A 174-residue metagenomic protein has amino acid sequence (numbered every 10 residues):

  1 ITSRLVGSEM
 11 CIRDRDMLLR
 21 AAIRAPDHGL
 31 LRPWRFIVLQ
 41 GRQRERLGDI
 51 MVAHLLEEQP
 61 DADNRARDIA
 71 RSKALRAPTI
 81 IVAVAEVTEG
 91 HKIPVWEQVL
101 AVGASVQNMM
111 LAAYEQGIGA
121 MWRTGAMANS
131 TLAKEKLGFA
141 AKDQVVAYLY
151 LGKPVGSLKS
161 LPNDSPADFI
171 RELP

Functional and structural regions predicted by a protein language model:
I1-G7, I12: Single conserved hydrophobic/aromatic residue that forms the stacking wall/gate of nucleotide- or nucleobase-binding
T2, R71-K73, L137: Short secondary-structure boundary/capping segments
R15-R20: Short amphipathic alpha-helical segments
A22, I81, V87-E135: Small-aliphatic-rich amphipathic alpha-helix that forms the alpha element of a beta-alpha
L30-A101: Glycine/small-residue-rich phosphate/adenosyl-binding loop
A133-Q144: Short, electropositive alpha-helical surface patch
V145-P174: C-terminal helix-cap and adjacent tail motif
